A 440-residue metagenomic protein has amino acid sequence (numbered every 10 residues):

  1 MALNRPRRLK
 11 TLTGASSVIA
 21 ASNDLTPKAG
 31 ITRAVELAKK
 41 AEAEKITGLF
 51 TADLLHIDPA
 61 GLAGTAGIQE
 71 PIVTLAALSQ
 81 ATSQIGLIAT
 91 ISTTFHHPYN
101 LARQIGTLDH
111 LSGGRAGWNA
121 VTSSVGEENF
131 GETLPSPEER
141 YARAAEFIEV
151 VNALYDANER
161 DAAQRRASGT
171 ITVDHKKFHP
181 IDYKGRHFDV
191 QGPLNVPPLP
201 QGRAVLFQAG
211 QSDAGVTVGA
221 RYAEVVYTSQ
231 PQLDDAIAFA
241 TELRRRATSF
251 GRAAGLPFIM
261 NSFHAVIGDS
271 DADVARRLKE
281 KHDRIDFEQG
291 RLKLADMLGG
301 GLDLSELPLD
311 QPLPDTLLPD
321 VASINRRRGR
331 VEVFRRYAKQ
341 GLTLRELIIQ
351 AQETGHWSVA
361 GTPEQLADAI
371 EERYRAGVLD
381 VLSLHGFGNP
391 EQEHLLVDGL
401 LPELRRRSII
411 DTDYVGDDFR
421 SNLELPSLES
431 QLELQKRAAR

Functional and structural regions predicted by a protein language model:
M1-A81, Q201-A204, Q435-R440: N-terminal beta1-alpha1-beta2 module of alpha/beta enzyme domains
N4, H97-T217, R221-Y222, F250 (+4 more regions): Internal, glycine-rich beta/alpha segment that forms the wall or movable "lid" of small-molecule/cofactor binding
R5-R7, T11-T13, L49-T51, L87-I91 (+5 more regions): Hydrophobic faces of well-ordered beta-strands that scaffold small-molecule active sites in alpha/beta enzyme cores
S17-T32, T90-Y99, E138, P200-D213 (+2 more regions): Active-site mouth loops of central-metabolism enzymes
A29-L54, V218-T228, I370-V381: Catalytic domains of carbohydrate-active enzymes, especially glycoside hydrolases
A41, K45, L78, L108 (+7 more regions): Conserved, mostly hydrophobic/aromatic
E132, S136-R140, F147-A153, I237-R245 (+1 more regions): C-terminal helical cap(s) of enzyme catalytic domains, especially alpha/beta-barrels
I259-A275, F419-E433: Short, conserved secondary-structure transition motifs
